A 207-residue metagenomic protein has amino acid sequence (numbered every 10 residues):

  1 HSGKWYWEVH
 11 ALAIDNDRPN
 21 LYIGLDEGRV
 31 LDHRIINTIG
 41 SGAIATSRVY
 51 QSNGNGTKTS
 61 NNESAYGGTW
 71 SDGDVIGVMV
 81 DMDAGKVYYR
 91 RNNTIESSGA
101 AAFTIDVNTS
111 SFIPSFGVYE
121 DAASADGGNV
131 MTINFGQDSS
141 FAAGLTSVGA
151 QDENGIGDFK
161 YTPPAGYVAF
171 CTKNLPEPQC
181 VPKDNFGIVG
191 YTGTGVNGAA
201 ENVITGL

Functional and structural regions predicted by a protein language model:
H1-L207: PRY/SPRY (B30.2) beta-sandwich protein-interaction domains and their adjacent Ser/Pro/Gly-rich low-complexity linkers
